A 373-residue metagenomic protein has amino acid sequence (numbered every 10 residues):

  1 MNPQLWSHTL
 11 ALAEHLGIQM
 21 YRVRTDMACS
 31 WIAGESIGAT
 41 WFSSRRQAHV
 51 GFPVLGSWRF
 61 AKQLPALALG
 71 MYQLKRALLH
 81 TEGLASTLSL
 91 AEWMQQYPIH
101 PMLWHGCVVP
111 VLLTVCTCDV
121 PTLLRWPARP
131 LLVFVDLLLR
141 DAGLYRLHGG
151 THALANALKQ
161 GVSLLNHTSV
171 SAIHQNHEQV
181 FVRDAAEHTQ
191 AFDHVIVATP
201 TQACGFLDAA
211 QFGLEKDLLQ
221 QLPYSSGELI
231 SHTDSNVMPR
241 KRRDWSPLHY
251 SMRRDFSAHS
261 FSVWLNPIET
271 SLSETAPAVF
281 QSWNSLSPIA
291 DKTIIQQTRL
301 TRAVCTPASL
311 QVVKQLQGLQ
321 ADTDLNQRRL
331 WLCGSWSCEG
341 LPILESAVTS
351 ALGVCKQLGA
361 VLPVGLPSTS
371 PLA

Functional and structural regions predicted by a protein language model:
N2-E14, H152-S163: N-terminal Rossmann-like dinucleotide/flavin-binding domain of flavoprotein oxidoreductases that bind FAD/FMN
P3-L124, A373: Mobile amphipathic helical/loop "lid" adjacent to a hydrophobic cofactor/ligand pocket
Y21, S163-L165, W331: General small-molecule cofactor/ligand-binding pocket signal
P127-A128, L147, T151, L344-A347: Conserved donor sugar-nucleotide recognition element shared by glycan-biosynthetic enzymes
L131-A185: Helical element adjacent to the flavin cofactor pocket in flavoenzyme catalytic cores
V162, F192-D193, Q327: Short, well-ordered alpha-helix to beta-strand connector turns
S171-V304: Mid-domain catalytic core of redox enzymes that form a hydrophobic substrate pocket/lid adjacent to a catalytic redox
A258-A373: Conserved flavin/dinucleotide-binding core of flavoenzymes
